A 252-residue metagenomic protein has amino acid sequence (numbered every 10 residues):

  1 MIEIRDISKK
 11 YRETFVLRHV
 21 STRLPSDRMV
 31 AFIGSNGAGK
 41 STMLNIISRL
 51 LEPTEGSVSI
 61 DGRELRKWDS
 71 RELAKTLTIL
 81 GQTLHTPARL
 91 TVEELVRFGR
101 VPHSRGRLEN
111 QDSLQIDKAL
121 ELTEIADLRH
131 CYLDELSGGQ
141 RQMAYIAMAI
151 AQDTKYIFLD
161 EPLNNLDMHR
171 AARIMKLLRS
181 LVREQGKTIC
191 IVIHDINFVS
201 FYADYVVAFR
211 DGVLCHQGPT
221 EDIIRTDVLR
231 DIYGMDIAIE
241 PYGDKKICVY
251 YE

Functional and structural regions predicted by a protein language model:
I33-S35: The feature captures the beta-strand-to-loop junction immediately N-terminal to the Walker
S48: Helix-to-loop junction immediately C-terminal to a conserved catalytic motif
G56-E64, L73: Conserved ABC transporter NBD signature motif
R97, N110-L128, D153, F158: Conserved ABC ATPase "signature" region
Y132-L136, Q140: Conserved ABC ATPase signature
I232-E252: ABC ATPase nucleotide-binding domains
